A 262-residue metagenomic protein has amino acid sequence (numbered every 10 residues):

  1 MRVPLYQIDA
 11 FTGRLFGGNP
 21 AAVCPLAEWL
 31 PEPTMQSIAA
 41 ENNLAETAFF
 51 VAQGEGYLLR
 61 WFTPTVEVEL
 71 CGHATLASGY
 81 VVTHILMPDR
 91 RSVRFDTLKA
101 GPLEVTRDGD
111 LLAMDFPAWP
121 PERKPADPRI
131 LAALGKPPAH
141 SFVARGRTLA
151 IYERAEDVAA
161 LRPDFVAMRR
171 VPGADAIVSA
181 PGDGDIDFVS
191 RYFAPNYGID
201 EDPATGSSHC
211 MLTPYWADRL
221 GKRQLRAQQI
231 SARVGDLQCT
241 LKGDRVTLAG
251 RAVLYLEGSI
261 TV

Functional and structural regions predicted by a protein language model:
M1-L70, T75-V262: Active-site proximal loop and beta-alpha junction motif in alpha/beta enzyme cores
